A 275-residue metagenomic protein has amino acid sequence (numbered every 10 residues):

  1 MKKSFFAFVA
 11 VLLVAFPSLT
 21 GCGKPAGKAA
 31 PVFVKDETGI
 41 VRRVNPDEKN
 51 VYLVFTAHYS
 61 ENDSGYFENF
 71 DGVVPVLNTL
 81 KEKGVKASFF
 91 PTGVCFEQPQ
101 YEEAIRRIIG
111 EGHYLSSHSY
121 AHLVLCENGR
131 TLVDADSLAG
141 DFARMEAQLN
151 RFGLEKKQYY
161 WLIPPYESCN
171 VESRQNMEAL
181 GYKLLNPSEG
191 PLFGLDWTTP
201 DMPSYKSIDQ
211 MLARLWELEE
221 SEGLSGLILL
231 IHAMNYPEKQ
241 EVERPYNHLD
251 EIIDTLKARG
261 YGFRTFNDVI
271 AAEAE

Functional and structural regions predicted by a protein language model:
M1-S4: Positively charged n-region of N-terminal signal peptides that target proteins for export
A7-F8, L123: Intrinsically disordered, low-complexity segments enriched in polar/charged small residues
V9-S18: Bacterial N-terminal signal peptides
F16, V74, I163-P164: Hydrophobic alpha-helix-in-membranes signature
G27-Y114, A121-E127, E146-Y159, I252-T255: Active-site beta->alpha N-cap acidic-glycine motif
E97-Y101, H122-L230, M234-G262, D268-A274: Catalytic domains of cell-wall/extracellular-matrix polysaccharide-remodeling enzymes, centered on de-N-acetylation
